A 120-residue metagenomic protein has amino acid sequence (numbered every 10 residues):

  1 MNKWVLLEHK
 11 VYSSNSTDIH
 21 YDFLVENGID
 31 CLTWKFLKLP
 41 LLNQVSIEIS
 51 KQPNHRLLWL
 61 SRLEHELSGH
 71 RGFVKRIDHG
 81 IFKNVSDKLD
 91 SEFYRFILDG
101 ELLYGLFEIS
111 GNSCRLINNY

Functional and structural regions predicted by a protein language model:
M1-Y120: A charge-rich, low-complexity, intrinsically flexible signal that marks solvent-exposed coils, linkers, repeats
